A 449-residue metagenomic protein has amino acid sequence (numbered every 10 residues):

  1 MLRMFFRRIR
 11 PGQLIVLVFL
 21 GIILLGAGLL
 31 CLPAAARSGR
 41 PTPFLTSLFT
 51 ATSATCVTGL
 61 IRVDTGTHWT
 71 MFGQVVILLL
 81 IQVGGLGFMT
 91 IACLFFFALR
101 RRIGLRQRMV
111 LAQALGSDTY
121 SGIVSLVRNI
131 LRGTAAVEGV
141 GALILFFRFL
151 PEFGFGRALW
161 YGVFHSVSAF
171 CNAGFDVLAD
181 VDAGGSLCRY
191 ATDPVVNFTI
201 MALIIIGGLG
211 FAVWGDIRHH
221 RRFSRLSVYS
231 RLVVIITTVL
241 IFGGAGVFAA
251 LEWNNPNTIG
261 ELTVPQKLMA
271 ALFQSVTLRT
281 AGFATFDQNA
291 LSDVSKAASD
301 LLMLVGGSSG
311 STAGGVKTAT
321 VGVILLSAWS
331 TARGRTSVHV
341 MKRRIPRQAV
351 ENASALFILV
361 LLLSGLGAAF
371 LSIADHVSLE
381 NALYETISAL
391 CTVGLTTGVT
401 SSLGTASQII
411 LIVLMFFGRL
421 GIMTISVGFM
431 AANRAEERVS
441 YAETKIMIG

Functional and structural regions predicted by a protein language model:
M1-G449: Membrane-proximal intracellular helices of multi-pass ion channels
